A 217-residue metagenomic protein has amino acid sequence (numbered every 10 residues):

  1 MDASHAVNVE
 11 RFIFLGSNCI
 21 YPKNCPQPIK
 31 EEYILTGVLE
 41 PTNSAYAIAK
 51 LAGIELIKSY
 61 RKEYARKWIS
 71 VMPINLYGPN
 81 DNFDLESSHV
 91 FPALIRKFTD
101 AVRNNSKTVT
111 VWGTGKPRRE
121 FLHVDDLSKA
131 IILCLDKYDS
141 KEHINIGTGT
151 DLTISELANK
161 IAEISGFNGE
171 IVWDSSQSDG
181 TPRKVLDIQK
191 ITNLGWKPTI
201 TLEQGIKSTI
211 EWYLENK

Functional and structural regions predicted by a protein language model:
A6, R11, C19-Y77, D81-S87: Catalytic helix-loop patch of NAD(P)-dependent Rossmann-fold dehydrogenases
I13, C19-P28, A65, T99-K107 (+1 more regions): Proline-centered turn/helix-capping motifs that create local helix->coil transitions or kinks
G16-S17, M72-P73, T148, D187: A secondary-structure boundary/capping signal
L51-K58, K62, F91-R96, S128-K129 (+1 more regions): Conserved active-site helix of classical SDR/Rossmann-fold NAD(P)-dependent CH-OH oxidoreductases
D100-K217: C-terminal substrate-binding subdomain of Rossmann-fold SDR/epimerase-dehydratase oxidoreductases
